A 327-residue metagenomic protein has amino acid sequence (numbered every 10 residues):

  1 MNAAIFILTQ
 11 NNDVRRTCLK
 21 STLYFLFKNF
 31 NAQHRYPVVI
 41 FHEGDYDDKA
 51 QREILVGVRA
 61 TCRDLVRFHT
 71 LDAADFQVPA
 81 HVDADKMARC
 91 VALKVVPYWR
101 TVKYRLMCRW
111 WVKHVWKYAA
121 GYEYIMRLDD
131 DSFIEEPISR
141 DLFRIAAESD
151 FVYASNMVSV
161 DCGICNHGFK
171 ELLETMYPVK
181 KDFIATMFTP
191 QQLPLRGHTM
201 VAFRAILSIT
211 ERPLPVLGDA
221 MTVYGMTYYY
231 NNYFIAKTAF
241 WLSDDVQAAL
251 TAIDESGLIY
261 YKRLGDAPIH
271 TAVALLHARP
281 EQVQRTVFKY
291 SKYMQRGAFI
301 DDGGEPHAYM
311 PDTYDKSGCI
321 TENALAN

Functional and structural regions predicted by a protein language model:
M1-Y24: N-proximal low-complexity "stem/linker" segments adjacent to membrane-targeting elements
A3, N31-V39, V66: Short loop->beta transition adjacent to catalytic acidic/histidine clusters or analogous donor-positioning motifs
Y24-R35, G57: Short, acidic, metal-binding catalytic loop of nucleotide-sugar glycosyltransferases
D48-C62: Short, aromatic/basic amphipathic alpha-helical patches
V58-G121: Active-site-proximal specificity loops/subdomain of glycosyltransferases
C90-Y104, C108, W116, S132-E255 (+3 more regions): Conserved catalytic core of nucleotide-sugar-dependent glycosyltransferases
A120-E135: Short beta-strand-to-loop acidic/aromatic patch adjacent to the donor-nucleotide binding site
T227-Y229, A239-F240, D244-N327: C-terminal catalytic/acceptor-binding lobe
